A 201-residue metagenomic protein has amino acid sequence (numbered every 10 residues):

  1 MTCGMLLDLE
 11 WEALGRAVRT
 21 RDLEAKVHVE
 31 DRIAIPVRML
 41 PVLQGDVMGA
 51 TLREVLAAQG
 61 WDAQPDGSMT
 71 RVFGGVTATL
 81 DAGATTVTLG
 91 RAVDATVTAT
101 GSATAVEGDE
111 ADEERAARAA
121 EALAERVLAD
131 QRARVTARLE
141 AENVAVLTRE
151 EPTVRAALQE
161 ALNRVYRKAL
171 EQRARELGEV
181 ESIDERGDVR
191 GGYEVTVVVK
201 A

Functional and structural regions predicted by a protein language model:
M1-A201: Interaction-mediating elements
